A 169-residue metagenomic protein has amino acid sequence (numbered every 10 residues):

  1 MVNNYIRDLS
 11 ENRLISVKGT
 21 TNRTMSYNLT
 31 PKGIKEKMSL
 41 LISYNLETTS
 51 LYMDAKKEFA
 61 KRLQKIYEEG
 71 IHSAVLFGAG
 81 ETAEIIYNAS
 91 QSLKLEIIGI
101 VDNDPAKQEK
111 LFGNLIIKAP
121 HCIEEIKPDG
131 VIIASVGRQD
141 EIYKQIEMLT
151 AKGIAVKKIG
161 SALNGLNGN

Functional and structural regions predicted by a protein language model:
M1-L14, T20-N169: Hydrophobic, well-ordered beta-alpha structural blocks that scaffold small-molecule cofactor pockets
